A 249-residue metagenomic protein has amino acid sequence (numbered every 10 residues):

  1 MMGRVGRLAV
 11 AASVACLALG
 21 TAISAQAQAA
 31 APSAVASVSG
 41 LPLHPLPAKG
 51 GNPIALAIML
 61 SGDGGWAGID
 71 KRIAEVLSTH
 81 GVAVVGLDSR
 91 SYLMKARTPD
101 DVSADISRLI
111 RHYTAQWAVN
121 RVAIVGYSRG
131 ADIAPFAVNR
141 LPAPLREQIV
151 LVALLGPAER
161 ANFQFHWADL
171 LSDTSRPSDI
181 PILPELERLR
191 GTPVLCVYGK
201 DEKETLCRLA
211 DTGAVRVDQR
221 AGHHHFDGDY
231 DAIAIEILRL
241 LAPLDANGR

Functional and structural regions predicted by a protein language model:
A11-T21: Bacterial N-terminal signal peptides
A25-N52: N-terminal cap/lid segment of alpha/beta-hydrolase-fold proteins
P47-G81, G86-S89: Short, surface-exposed "cap/lid" segments of acyl-processing enzymes
A83, D88-L93, A158, H223: Short beta-to-alpha linker loops that shape the active-site pocket of alpha/beta-hydrolase fold enzymes
A96-W117, F136: Alpha/beta-hydrolase active-site loop
H112-A115, R121-I180, E185: Primarily recognizes the serine-hydrolase "nucleophile elbow" in alpha/beta-hydrolase and SGNH/GDSL folds
E159-A214, D218: The feature captures the conserved acid-bearing segment of alpha/beta-hydrolase catalytic domains
A214-R249: C-terminal catalytic histidine-bearing segment of alpha/beta-hydrolase fold enzymes
